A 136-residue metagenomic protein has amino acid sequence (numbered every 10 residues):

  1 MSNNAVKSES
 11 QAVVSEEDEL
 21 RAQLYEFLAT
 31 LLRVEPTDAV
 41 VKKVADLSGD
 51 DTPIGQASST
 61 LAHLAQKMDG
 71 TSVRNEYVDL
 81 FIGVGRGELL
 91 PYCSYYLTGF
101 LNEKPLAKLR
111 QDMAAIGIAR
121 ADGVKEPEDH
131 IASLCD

Functional and structural regions predicted by a protein language model:
M1-D136: Surface/interface-facing alpha-helical segments and adjacent flexible terminal/loop regions used for partner/assembly
